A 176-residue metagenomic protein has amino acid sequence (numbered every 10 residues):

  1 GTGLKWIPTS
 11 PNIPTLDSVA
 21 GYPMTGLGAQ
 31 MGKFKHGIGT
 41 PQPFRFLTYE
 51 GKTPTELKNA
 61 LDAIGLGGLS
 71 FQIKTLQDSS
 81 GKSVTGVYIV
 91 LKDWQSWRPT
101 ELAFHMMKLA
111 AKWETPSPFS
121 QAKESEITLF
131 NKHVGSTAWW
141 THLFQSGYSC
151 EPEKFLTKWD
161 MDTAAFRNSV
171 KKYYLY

Functional and structural regions predicted by a protein language model:
G1-L27: Conserved anion/nucleotide-ligand pocket segment
G21-K33, F71-Q77: Glycine-rich, charged/polar anion/phosphate-binding loops that engage phosphate groups from diverse ligands
H36-G39, G81-S83: Short, flexible turn/loop "capping" segments at secondary-structure junctions
T48-K158: Conserved functional hotspot residues or short segments at active or partner-binding sites across diverse domains
D160, A164-Y174: Flexible, low-complexity junctional segments that flank or bridge functional domains
